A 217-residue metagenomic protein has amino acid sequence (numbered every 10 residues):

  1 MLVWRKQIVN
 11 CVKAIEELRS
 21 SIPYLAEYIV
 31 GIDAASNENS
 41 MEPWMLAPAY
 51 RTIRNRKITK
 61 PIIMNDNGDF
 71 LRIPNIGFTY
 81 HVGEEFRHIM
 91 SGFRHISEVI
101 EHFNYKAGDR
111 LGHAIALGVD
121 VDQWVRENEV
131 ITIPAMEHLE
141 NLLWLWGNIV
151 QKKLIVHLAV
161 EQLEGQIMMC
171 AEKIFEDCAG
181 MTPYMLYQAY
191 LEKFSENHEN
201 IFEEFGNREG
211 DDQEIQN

Functional and structural regions predicted by a protein language model:
M1-N217: Extended, charged catalytic domains and RNA/DNA-binding interfaces, predominantly in divalent-metal-using enzymes
